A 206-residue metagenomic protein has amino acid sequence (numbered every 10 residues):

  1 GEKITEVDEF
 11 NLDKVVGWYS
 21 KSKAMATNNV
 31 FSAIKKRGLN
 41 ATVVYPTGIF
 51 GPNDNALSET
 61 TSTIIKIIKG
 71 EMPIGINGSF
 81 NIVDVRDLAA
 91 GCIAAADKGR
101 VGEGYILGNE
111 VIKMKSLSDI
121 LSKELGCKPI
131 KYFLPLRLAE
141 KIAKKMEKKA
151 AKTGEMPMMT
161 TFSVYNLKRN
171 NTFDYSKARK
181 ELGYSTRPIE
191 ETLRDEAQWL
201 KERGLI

Functional and structural regions predicted by a protein language model:
G1-K14, K35, D54, I68: Active-site "gating" loop of Rossmann-like NAD(P)-dependent oxidoreductase/epimerase domains
F10-K14, S62-V83, D87: A conserved pocket-lining segment of Rossmann-fold NAD(P)-dependent short-chain dehydrogenase/reductase
K14-V43: Active-site Tyr-X1-5-Lys
M25, L57-E59, I76-D97, G102-E103: Substrate-positioning beta->alpha
L39-T60: Flexible, glycine-rich beta-alpha linker
V43, I82, V111, T172: Short aromatic/basic micro-patch
G91-M158, Y175, K180, P188-I206: Mid/C-terminal beta-alpha module of Rossmann-like enzyme folds, strongest in SDR-family dehydrogenases/epimerases
